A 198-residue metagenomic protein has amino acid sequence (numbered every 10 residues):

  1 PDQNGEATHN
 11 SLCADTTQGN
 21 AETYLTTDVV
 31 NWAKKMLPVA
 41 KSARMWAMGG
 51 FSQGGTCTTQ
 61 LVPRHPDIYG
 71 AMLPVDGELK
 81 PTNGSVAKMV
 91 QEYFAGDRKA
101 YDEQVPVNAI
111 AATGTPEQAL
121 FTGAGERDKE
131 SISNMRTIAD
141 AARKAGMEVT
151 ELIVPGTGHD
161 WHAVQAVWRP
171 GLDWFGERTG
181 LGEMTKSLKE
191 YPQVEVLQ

Functional and structural regions predicted by a protein language model:
P1-Q198: Non-catalytic cap/lid and distal C-terminal segments of serine-dependent acyl enzymes
